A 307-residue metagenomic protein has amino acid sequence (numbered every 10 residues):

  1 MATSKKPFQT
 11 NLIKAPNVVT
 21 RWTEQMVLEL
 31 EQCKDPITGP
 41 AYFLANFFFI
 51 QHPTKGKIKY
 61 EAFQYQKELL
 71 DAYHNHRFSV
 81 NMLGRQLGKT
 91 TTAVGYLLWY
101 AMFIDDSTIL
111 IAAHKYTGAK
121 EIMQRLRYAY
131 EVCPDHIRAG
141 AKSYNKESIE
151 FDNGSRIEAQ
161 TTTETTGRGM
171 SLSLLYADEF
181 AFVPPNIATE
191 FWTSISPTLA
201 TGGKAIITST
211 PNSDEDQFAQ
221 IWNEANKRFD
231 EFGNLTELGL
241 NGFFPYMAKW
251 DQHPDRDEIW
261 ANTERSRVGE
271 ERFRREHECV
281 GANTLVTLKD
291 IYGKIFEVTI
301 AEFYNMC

Functional and structural regions predicted by a protein language model:
A2-N283, K289-C307: Phosphate/NTP-binding elements of NTP-utilizing enzymes
